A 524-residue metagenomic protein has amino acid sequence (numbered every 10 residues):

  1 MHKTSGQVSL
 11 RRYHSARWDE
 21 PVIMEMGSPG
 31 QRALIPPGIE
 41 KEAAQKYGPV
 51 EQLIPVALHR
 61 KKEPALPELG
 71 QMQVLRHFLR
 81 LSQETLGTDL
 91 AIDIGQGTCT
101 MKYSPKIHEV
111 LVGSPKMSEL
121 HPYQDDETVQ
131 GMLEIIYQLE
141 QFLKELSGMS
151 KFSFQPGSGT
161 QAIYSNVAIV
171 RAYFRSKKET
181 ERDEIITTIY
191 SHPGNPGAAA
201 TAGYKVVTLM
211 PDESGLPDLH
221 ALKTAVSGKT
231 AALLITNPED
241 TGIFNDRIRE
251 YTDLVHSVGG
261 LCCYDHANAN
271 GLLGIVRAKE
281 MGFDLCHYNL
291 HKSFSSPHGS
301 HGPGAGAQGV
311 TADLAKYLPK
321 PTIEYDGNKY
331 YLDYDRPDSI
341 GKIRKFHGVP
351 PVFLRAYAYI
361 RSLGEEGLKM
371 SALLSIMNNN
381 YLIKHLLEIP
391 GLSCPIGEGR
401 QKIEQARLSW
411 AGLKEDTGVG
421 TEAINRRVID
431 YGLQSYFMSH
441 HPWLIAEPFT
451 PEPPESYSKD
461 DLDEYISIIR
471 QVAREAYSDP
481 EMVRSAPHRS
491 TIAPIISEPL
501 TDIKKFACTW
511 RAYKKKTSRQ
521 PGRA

Functional and structural regions predicted by a protein language model:
M1-S150, A168, R175-K177, V276 (+3 more regions): Non-catalytic terminal extensions of PLP-dependent enzymes
G87-E109, F154-I163, F294-G309, D313-L314 (+3 more regions): Conserved phosphate/anionic-ligand binding catalytic regions in large, soluble enzymes, centered on
G131, Q161-Y331, G418-V419: Conserved PLP-enzyme active-site core in the AAT-like
S150-P156, E184-T187: A short, small-residue-rich loop immediately preceding and capping a beta-strand
G157, D212, T236-P238, S409-L413 (+1 more regions): Short strand-loop junctions, especially beta-strand C-caps/beta-turns that link beta-sheets to coils or alpha-helices
E239, R344-H347: Acidic/His-rich catalytic or pseudo-catalytic neighborhoods that scaffold and/or coordinate enzyme active centers
